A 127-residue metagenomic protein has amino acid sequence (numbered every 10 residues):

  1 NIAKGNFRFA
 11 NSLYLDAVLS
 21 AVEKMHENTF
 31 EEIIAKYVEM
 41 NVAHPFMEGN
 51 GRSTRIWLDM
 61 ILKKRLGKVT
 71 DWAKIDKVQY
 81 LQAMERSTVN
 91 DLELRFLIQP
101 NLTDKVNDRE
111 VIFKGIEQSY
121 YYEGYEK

Functional and structural regions predicted by a protein language model:
N1-K127: FIC/Doc superfamily catalytic core
